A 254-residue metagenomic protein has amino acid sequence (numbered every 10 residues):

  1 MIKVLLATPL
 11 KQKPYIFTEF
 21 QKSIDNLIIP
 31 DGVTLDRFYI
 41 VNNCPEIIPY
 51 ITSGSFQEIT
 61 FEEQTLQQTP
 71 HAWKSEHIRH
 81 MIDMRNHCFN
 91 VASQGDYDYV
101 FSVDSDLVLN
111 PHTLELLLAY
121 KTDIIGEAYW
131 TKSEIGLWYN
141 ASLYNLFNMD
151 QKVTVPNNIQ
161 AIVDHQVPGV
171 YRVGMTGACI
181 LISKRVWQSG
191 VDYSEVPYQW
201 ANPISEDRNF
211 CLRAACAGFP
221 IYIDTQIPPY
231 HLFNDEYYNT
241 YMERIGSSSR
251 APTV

Functional and structural regions predicted by a protein language model:
V4-K13, F20, L27, V41 (+1 more regions): A conserved hydrophobic helix/loop-capping motif in glycosyltransferases and polysaccharide synthases
E19-L35: Short, acidic, metal-binding catalytic loop of nucleotide-sugar glycosyltransferases
T34-P45, Q64: Short beta-strand/loop segment that forms part of the nucleotide-sugar
E46-Y97: Active-site-proximal specificity loops/subdomain of glycosyltransferases
F89, L107-E195: Conserved catalytic core of nucleotide-sugar-dependent glycosyltransferases
D96-V108: Short beta-strand-to-loop acidic/aromatic patch adjacent to the donor-nucleotide binding site
P168-C179, K184-V254: C-terminal catalytic/acceptor-binding lobe
